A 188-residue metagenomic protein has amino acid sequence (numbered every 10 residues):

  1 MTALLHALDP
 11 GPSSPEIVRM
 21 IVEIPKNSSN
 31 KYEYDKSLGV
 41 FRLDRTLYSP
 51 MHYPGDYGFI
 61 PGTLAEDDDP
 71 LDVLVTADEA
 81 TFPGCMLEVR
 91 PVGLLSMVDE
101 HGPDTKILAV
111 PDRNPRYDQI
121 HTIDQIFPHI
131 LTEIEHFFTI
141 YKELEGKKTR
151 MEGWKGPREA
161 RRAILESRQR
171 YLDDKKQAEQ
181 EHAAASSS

Functional and structural regions predicted by a protein language model:
M1-S188: Hydrophobic N-terminal alpha-helices or hydrophobic patches in metabolic proteins across all domains of life
